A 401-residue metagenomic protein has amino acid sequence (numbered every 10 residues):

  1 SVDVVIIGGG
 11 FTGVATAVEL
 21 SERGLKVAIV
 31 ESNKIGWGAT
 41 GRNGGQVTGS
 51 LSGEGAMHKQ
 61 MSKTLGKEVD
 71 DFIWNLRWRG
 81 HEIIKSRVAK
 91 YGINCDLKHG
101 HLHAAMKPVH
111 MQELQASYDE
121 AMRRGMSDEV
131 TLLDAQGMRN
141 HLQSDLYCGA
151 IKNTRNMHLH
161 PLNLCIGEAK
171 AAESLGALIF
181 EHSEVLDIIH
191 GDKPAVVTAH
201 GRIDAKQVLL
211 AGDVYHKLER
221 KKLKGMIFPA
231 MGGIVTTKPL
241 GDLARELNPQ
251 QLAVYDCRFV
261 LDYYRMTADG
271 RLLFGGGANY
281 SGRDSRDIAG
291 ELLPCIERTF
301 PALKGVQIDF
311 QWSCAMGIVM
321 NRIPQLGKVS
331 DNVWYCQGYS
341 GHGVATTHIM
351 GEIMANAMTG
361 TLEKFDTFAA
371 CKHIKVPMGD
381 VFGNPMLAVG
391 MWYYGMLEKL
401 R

Functional and structural regions predicted by a protein language model:
V2-I29: N-terminal Rossmann-like FAD-binding beta1-loop-alpha1 element of flavoenzymes
E22-R42: Glycine-rich FAD pyrophosphate-binding loop
L25-V27, D128-V130, V306: Hydrophobic anchor at the start of a short beta-strand that flanks the dinucleotide cofactor-binding loop
V47, E82, Y91-K98, V185-D187 (+2 more regions): Active-site substrate-recognition segment that forms the wall of the catalytic cavity or substrate channel
S50-A135: Dinucleotide-binding Rossmann-like beta1-alpha1 core, especially the glycine-rich loop that anchors the ADP
G100-V109, R155-H158, V185, N279-S281: Conserved short loop/turn motifs at secondary-structure junctions
Q112, D119-A121, D145-K206: Helical element adjacent to the flavin cofactor pocket in flavoenzyme catalytic cores
L133, G282-D284, A289-K399: C-terminal catalytic lobe of FAD-dependent flavoproteins
